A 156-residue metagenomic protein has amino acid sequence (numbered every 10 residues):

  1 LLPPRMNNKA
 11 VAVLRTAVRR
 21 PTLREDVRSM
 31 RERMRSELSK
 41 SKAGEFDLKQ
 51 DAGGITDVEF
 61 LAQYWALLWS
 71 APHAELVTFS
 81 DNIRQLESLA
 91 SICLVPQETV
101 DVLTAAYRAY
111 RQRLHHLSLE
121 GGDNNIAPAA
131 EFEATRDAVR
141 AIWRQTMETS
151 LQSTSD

Functional and structural regions predicted by a protein language model:
L1-D156: A nucleotide- and high-energy phosphate-metabolite-utilizing enzyme signature
